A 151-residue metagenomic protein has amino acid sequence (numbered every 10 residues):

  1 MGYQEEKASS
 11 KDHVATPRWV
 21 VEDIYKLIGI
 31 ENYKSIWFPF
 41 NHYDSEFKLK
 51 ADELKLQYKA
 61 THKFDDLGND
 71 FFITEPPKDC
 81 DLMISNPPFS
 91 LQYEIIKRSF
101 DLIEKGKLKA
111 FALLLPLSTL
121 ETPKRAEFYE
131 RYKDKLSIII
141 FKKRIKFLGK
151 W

Functional and structural regions predicted by a protein language model:
M1-W151: Class I S-adenosyl-L-methionine-dependent methyltransferase catalytic core
